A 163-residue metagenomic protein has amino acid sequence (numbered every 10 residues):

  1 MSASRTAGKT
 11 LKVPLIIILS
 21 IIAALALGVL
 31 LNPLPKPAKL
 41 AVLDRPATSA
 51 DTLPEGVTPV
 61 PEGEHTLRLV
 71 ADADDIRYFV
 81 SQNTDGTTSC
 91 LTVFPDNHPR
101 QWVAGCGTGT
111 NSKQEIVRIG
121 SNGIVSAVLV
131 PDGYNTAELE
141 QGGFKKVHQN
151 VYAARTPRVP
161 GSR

Functional and structural regions predicted by a protein language model:
S2-R5, K9-N32: Hydrophobic membrane-insertion alpha-helices, especially the h-region of bacterial N-terminal signal peptides
A7, P14, F79, V147-H148 (+1 more regions): Small/flexible residues
K9-K12, K36-K39, K113, K145-K146: Context-gated lysine
L11-L15, L19, R68, E115-V117 (+2 more regions): Residue-level marker of intrinsically disordered, low-complexity segments enriched for small/polar residues
V13, N32-K36, R45, L53 (+5 more regions): Intrinsic-disorder/low-complexity coil detector
L30-S89: Extracytoplasmic low-complexity, Pro/Thr/Ser/Ala/Gly-rich segments that lie immediately after a secretion/anchoring
L91-R163: Extracytosolic low-complexity repeat regions of secreted or lipid-anchored proteins
